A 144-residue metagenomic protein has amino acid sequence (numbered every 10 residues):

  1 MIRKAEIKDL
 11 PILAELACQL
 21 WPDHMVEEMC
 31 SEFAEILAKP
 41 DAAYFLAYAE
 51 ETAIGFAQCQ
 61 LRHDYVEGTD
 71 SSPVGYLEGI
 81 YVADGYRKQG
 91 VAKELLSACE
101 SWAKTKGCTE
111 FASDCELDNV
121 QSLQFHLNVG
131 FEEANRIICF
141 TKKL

Functional and structural regions predicted by a protein language model:
M1-L13: A short beta-loop-alpha structural element at the N-terminal edge of CoA-dependent acyl/N-acetyltransferase catalytic
A14-E28, Y65: Helix-loop element at the rim of GNAT/NAT acetyltransferase active sites that forms part of the acceptor-substrate
M25-L46, Q58: Active-site rim helix/loop that mediates acceptor-substrate recognition in acyltransferases
L46, T52-L61, Y76, Y81: Conserved beta-strand in the GNAT
D70-D84, I138-C139: Conserved acetyl-CoA binding element of GNAT-fold acetyltransferases
V82, K88-S101, Q124-N128: Conserved acetyl-CoA-binding loop-helix of GNAT-fold acetyltransferases
K93, T105, L117-R136: Conserved active-site alpha-helix within GNAT-family acetyltransferase domains
L96, A103-C115: Conserved GNAT acetyl-CoA-binding A-motif
